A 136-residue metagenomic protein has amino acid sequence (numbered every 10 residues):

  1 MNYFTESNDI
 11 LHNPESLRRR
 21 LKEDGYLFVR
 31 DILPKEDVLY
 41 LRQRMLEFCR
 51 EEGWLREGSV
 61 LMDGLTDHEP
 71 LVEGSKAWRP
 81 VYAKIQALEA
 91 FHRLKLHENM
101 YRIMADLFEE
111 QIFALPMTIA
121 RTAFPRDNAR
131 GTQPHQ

Functional and structural regions predicted by a protein language model:
M1-E23, R30-P134: Non-heme Fe(II)-dependent double-stranded beta-helix
